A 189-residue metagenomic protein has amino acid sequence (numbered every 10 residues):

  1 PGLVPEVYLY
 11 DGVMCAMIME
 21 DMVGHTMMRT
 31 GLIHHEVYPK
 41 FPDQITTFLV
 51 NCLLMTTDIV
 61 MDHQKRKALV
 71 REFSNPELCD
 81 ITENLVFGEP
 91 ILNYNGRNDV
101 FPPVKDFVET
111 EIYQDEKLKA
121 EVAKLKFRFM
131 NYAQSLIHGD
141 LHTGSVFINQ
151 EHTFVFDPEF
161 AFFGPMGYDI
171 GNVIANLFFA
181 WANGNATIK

Functional and structural regions predicted by a protein language model:
V4-C15: Short beta-strand micro-motifs within the conserved protein kinase catalytic domain, predominantly in the N-lobe
M14-T26: Conserved short submotifs of the Hanks-type protein kinase catalytic core that shape the nucleotide-binding pocket
G24, T153, A161-F163: Activation segment
T26-H138, N149: ATP-dependent phospho-/nucleotidyl transfer catalytic cores
D140, D157: Conserved catalytic-loop position in the HRD/HxD motif
S145-V155: Conserved protein kinase catalytic/activation segment
G167-K189: Active-site activation/catalytic loop segments of kinase-like enzymes and analogous catalytic loops in related
